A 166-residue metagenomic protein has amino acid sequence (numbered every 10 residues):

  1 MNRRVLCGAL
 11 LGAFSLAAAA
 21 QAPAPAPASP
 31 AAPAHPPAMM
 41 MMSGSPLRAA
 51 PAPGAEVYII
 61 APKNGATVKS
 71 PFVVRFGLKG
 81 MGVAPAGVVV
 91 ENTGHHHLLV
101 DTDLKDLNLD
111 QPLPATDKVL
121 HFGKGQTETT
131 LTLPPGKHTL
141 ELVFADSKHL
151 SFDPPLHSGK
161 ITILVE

Functional and structural regions predicted by a protein language model:
S15-A19: N-terminal signal peptide c-region/cleavage motif recognized by signal peptidases
A34, A38-K69: Short, compositionally biased P/S/T/A/G/V-rich stretches that sit at domain boundaries
S70, G94, P134-G136: A glycine-anchored, Pro-Gly-centered beta-turn/N-cap motif
G77-V88: Short amphipathic, basic-aromatic surface patches that mediate peripheral association with negatively charged
V88-H96, H157: Short coil-to-beta strand junction motifs in C2/discoidin
K105-L107, A145-D153: Short acidic/polar inter-strand loop motif in beta-rich domains
P112-D146: Short, solvent-exposed, Trp/other aromatic-anchored flexible loops in extracytoplasmic proteins
P154-E166: Short beta-strand elements
